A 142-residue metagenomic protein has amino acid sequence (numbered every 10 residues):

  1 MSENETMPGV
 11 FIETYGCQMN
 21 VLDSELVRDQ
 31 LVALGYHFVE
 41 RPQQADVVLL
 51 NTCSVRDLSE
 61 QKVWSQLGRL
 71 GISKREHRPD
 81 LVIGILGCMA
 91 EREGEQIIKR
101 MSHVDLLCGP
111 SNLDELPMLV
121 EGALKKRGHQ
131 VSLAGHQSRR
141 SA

Functional and structural regions predicted by a protein language model:
M1-A142: Proteins enriched for Cys/Gly/acidic motifs involved in redox and nucleic-acid/cofactor modification
